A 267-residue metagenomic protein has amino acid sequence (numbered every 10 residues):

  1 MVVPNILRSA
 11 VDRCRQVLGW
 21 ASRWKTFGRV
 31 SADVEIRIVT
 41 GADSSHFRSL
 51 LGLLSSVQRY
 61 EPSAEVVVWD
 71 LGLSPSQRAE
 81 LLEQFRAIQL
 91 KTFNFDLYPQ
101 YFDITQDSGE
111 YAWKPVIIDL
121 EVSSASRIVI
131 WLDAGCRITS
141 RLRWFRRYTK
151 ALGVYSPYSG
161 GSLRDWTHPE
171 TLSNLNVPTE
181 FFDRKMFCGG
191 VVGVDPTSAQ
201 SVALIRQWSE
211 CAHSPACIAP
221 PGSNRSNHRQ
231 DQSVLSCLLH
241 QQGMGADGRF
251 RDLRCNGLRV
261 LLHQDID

Functional and structural regions predicted by a protein language model:
M1-D267: Glycosyltransferase catalytic domains, chiefly GT-A lineage
